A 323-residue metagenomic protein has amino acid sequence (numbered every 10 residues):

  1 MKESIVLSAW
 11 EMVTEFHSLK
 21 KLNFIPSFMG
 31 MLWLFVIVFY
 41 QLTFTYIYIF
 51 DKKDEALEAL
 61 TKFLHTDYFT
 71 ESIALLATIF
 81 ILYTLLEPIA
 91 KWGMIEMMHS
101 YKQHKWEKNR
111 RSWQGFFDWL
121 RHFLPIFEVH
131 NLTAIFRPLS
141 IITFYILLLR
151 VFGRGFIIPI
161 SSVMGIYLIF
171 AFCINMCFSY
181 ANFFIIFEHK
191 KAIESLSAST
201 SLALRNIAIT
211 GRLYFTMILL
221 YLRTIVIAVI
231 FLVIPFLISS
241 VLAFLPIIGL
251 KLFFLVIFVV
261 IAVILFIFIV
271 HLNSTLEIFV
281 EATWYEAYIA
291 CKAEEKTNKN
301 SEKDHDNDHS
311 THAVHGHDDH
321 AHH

Functional and structural regions predicted by a protein language model:
M1-H323: Hydrophobic alpha-helical membrane segments
